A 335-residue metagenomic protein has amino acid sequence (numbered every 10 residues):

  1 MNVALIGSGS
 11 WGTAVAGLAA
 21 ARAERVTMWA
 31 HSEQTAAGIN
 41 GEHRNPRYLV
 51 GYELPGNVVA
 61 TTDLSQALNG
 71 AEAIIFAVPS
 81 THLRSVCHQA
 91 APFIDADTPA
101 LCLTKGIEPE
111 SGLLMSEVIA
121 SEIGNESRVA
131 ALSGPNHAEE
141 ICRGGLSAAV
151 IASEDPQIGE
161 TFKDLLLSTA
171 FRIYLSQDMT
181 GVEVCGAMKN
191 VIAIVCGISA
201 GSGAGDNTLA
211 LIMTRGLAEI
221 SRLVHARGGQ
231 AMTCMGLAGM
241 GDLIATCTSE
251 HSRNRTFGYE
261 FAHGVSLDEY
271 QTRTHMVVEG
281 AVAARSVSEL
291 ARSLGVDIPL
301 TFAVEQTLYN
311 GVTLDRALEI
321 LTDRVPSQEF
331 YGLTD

Functional and structural regions predicted by a protein language model:
M1-Y52, V59-T62, Q89: NAD(P)+-binding Rossmann beta1-loop-alpha1 motif at the extreme N-terminus of oxidoreductases
L54, T61-L146, F162: Rossmann-like NAD(P)(H) cofactor-binding subdomain of soluble oxidoreductases
N69-G70, M188, M240: Alpha-helix C-terminal capping/helix-to-coil transition sites in glycosyltransferase folds
H82, F93, V118, E122-R128 (+2 more regions): Internal alpha-helical scaffold of NAD(P)-dependent oxidoreductase catalytic cores
C102, R128-S133, I173-Q177, G236 (+1 more regions): General beta-strand structural signal in soluble alpha/beta enzymes
C196-G197, H225-M235, G239-D335: NAD(P)-dependent Rossmann-like dehydrogenase/reductase catalytic/cofactor-binding core
